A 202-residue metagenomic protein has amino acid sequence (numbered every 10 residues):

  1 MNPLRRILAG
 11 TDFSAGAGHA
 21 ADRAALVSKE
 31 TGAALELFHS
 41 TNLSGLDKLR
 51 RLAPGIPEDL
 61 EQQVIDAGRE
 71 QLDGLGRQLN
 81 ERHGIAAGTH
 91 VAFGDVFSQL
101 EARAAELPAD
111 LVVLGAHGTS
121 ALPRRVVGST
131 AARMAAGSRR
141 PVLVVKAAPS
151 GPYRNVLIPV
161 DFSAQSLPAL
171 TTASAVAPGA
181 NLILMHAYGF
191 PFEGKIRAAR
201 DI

Functional and structural regions predicted by a protein language model:
M1-G55, N155-D201: Small/aliphatic-rich secondary-structure junction motif
M1-P3, G16, R23, N42-G45 (+4 more regions): Structural beta-alpha unit
P3-R5, A21, L26-E30, F97-S150: Gly/Ser-rich helix-loop-strand patches that form or flank binding pockets for ribonucleotide-derived cofactors
D12, A92, G118, A148 (+1 more regions): Structured loop/turn residues at secondary-structure junctions
K29-A33, E81-I85, P108-A109, R140 (+1 more regions): Short glycine/proline-enriched coil/turn segments at helix->beta-strand junctions
L37, G88-V91, V144, L184: A structural preference for short, hydrophobic beta-strand core positions in alpha/beta folds
